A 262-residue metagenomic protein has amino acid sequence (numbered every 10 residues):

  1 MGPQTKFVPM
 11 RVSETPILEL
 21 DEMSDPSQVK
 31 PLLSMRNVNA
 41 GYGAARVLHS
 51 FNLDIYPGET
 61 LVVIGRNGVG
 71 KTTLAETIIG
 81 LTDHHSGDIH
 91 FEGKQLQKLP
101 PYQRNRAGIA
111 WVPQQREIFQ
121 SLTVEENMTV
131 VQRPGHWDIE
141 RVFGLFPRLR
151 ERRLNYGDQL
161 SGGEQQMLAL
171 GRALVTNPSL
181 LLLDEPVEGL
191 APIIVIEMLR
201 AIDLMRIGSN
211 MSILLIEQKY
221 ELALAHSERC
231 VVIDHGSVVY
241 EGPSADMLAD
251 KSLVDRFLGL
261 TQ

Functional and structural regions predicted by a protein language model:
I64-R66: The feature captures the beta-strand-to-loop junction immediately N-terminal to the Walker
I79: Helix-to-loop junction immediately C-terminal to a conserved catalytic motif
D83, Q95-R116, I139, E151-N155 (+1 more regions): ABC ATPase NBD coupling module
A173-L174: ABC ATPase C-loop
L181-E185: Catalytic Walker B motif of ABC-type/P-loop ATPase nucleotide-binding domains
I196-S209: Helical segment within the ABC ATPase nucleotide-binding domain
